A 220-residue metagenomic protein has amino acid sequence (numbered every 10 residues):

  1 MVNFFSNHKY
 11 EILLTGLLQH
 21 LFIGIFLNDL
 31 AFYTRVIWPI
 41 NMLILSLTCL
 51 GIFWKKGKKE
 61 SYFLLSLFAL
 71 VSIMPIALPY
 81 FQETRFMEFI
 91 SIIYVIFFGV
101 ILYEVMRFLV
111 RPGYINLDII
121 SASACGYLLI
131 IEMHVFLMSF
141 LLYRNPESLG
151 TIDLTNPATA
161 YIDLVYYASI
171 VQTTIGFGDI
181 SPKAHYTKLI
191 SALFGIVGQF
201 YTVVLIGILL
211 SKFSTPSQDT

Functional and structural regions predicted by a protein language model:
V2-F5, G51-Y62, E83-T84, L109-D118: Membrane-interface helix-boundary motifs at transmembrane edges
N7-F22, S66-L70: Alpha-helical transmembrane segments
F22-V36, G51-G57, Y80-F81: Short, hydrophobic transmembrane alpha-helix segments
L27-Y33, I40, H134-Y166: Outer-pore turret/helix-boundary of cation channels
I40-G51, V100-Y103: Central hydrophobic cores of alpha-helical transmembrane segments in multi-pass inner-membrane proteins across all
K59-L70, M87-V95, I115-A124: Cytoplasmic-side transmembrane-helix entry/capping segments in multi-pass membrane proteins
L102-E147: Pore-domain transmembrane helices of cation channels
A160-S217: Pore domain of cation channels
